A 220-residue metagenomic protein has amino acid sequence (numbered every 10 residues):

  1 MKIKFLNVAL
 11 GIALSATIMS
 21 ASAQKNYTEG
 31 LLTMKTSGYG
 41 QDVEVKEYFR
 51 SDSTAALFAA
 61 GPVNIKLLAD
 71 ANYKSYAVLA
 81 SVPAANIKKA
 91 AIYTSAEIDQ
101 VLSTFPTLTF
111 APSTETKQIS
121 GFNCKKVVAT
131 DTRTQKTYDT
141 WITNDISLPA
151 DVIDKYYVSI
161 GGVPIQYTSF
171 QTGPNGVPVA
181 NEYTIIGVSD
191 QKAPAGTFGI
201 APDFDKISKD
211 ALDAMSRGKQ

Functional and structural regions predicted by a protein language model:
M1-Y27: Bacterial Sec-dependent N-terminal signal peptides
Q24-Q220: Extended soluble regions of mature proteins
